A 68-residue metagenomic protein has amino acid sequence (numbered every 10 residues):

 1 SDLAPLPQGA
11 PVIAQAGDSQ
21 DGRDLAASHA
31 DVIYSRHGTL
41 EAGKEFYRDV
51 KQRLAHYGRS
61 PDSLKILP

Functional and structural regions predicted by a protein language model:
S1-P68: Active-site-adjacent structural elements that line small-molecule/cofactor binding pockets in enzymes
